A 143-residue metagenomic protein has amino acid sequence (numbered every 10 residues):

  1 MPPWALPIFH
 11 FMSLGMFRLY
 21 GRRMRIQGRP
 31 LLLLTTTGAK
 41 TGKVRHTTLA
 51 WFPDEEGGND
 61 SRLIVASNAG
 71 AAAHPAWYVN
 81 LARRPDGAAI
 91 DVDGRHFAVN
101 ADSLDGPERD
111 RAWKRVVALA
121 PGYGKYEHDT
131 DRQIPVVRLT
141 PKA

Functional and structural regions predicted by a protein language model:
M1-P30: Alpha-helical membrane-targeting segments
G21-R22, Y123-E127: Short helix-to-loop capping/linker segments positioned immediately adjacent to catalytic or ligand/cofactor-binding
R29-A69: Short beta-strand segments
L32, Q133-V137: Short beta-strand micro-motifs in enzyme catalytic cores
T35-A39, D91, T140: A generic structural motif
D54, L139-P141: Active-site beta-strand termini and strand-to-loop segments that position acidic
N68-G122, D129-Q133, P141-A143: Short, structured beta-strand-loop surface elements
